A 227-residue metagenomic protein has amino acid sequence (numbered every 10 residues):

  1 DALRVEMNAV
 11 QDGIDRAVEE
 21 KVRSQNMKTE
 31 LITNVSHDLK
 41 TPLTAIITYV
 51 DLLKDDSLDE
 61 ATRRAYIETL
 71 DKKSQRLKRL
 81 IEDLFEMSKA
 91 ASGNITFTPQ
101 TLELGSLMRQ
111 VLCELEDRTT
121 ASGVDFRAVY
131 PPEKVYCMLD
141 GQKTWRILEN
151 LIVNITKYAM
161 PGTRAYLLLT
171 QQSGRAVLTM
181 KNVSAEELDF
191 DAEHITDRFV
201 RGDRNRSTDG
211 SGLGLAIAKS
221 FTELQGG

Functional and structural regions predicted by a protein language model:
K72-L77: Short alpha-helical segment of the dimerization/phosphotransfer core of two-component systems
S92-F97, Y136-L139: Conserved micro-motifs of the catalytic ATP-binding
T98-L102, T120, D125-V135: Conserved catalytic submotifs in the C-terminal HATPase_c
T98-L112: A conserved beta-strand-to-alpha-helix junction within the catalytic ATP-binding
I155-T156: Short helix-loop "hinge" at the ATP-lid/N-box region of the Bergerat-fold HATPase_c
G162-G174: Short beta-strand/loop element within the Bergerat-fold HATPase_c
E187-R201: Short conserved segment of the HATPase_c
T222-E223: Detector for a conserved hydrophobic position within an alpha-helical segment of the HATPase_c
